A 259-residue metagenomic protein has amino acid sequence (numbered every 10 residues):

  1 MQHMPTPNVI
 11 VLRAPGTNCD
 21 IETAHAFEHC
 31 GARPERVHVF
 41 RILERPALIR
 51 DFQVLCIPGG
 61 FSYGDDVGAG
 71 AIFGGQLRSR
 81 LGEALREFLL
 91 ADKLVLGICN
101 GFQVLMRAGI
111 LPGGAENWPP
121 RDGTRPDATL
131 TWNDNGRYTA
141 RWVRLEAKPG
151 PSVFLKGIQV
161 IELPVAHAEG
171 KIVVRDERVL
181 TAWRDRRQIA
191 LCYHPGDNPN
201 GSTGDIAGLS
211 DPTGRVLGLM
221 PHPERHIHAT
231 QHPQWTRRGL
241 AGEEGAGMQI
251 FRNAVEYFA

Functional and structural regions predicted by a protein language model:
M1, V104, L145, P149-I158 (+3 more regions): Intrinsic structural disorder
M1-I98, F102-P112, D122-R125, T129-T139 (+2 more regions): N-terminal beta1-alpha1 cap of cysteine-dependent amidohydrolase-like domains
C19, E44, R80, S152-F154 (+2 more regions): A broad, structure-centric signal for solvent-exposed, well-ordered loop/edge residues that line or flank functional
D51, L90-A91, I158-Q159, D185 (+1 more regions): Short, well-ordered loop/turn elements at secondary-structure boundaries
L111-D205: Pocket-forming structural segment of enzyme catalytic cores
P164-A259: Acyltransferase
